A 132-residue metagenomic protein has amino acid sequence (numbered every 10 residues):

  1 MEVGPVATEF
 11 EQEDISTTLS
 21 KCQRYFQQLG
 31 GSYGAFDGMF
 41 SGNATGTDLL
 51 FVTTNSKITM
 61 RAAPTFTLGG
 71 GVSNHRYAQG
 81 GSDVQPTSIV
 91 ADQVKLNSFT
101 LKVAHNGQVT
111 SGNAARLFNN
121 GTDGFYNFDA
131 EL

Functional and structural regions predicted by a protein language model:
M1-A35, D129-E131: Extracellular polysaccharide-targeting segments
Q27-L132: Phosphate/adenylate-binding glycine loop and adjacent helical scaffold
